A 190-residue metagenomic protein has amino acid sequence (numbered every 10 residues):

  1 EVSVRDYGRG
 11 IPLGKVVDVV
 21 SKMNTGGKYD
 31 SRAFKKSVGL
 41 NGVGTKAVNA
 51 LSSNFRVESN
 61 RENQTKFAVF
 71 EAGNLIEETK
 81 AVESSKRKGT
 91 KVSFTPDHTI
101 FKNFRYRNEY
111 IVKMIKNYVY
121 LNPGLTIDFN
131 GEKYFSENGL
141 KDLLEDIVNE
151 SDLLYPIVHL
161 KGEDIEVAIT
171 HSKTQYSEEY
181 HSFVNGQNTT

Functional and structural regions predicted by a protein language model:
V2-G10, G14-K15, G26-D146: GHKL-type ATPase core
V17-S21: ATPase catalytic-site recognition across NTP-hydrolyzing enzymes
E109, K116-Y118, G124-T190: GHKL/Histidine-kinase-like ATPase module
